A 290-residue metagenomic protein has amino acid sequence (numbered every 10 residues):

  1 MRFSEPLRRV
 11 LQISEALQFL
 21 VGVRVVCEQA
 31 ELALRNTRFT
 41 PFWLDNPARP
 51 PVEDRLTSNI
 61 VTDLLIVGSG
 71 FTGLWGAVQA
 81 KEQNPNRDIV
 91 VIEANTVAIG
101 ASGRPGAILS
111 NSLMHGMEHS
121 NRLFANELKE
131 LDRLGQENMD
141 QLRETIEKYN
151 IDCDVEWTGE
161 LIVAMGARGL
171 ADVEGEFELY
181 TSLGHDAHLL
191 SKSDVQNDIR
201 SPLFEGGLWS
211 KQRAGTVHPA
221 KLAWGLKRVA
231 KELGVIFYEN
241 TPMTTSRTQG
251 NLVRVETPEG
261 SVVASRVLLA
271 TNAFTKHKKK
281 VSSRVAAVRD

Functional and structural regions predicted by a protein language model:
M1-L64, E82-Q83, R87-D88: Extreme N-terminal leader/targeting segments of oxidoreductases
V67, N111, L269-A270: Redox-cofactor binding/interface segments in oxidoreductases and associated redox assembly factors
G68-L74, A94: Glycine-rich Rossmann-fold phosphate-binding loop(s) that bind the pyrophosphate of adenine dinucleotide cofactors
A77, K81, V229: Gly/Ala-rich phosphate-binding loop of Rossmann-like dinucleotide-binding domains, activating on the conserved
K81-R104: Glycine-rich FAD pyrophosphate-binding loop
N111-D194: Dinucleotide-binding Rossmann-like beta1-alpha1 core, especially the glycine-rich loop that anchors the ADP
A171, G175-L183, L203-R266, A270: Helical element adjacent to the flavin cofactor pocket in flavoenzyme catalytic cores
T257-D290: Central helical "cap/lid" subdomain
